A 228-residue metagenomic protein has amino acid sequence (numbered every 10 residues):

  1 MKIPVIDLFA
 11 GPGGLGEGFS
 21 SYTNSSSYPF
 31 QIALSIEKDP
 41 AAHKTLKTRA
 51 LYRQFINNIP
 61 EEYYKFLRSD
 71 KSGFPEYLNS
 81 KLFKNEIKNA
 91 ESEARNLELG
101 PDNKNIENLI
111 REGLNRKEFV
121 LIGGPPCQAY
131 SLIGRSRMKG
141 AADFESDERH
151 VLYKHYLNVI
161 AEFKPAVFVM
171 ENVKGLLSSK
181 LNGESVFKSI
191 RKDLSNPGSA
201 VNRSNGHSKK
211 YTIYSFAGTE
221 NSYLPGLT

Functional and structural regions predicted by a protein language model:
K2-D70: Conserved S-adenosyl-L-methionine
V5, L121, F168: Receiver (REC) domain switch-region micro-motif
F9-A10, I36-K38, G124-P125, M170-V173: Glycine-rich, histidine-containing beta strand-loop boundary motifs that form or position
G18-Y22, R49, N108-L109, N158-E162: A generic secondary-structure signal
Q31-A33, F119, A166: Conserved acidic residues
I36, T45-G113: S-adenosyl-L-methionine
F83, E91-R149: Mobile, glycine- and charge-enriched loop segments and immediately flanking short secondary-structure elements within
G113-L114, Y130-T228: Class I S-adenosyl-L-methionine
